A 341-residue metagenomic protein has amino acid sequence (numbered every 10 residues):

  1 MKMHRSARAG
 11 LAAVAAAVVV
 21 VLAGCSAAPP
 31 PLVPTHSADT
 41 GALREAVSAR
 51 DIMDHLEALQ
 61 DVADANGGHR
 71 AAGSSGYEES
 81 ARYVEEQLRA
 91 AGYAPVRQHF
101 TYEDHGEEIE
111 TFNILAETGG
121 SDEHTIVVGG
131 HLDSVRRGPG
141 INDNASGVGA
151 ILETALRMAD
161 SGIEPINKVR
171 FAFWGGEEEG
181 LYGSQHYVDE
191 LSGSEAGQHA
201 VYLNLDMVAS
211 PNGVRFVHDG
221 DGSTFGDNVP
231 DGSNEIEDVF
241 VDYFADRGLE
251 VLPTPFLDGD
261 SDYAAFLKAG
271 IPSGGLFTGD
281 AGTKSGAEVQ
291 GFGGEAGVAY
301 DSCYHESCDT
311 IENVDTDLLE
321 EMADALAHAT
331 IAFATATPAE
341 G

Functional and structural regions predicted by a protein language model:
M1-P29: Secretory targeting and sorting signals
P29-S75, T118-G119: N-terminal hydrophobic or amphipathic helices/low-complexity stretches enriched in small/hydrophobic/Pro/Gly
A42, D51-D54, A58, S75-A90 (+10 more regions): Extracytoplasmic/secreted proteins, especially bacterial periplasmic and envelope-associated proteins
A46, E123, W174-D280: Metal-dependent peptidase/peptidase-like ectodomains
I52-Q60, V96-Q98, N113-E117, T125-G129 (+9 more regions): Structural recognition of the beta-strand scaffold that forms the well-ordered cores of secreted hydrolase catalytic
D61-T118: A non-catalytic alpha/beta surface segment that caps or lines the substrate-entry region of metallo-dependent hydrolase
A116, V128-L181, L326: Alpha-helical metal-binding/catalytic segments enriched in His/Glu/Asp
T283-G341: His/Asp/Glu-rich mid-to-C-terminal helical/loop segments that flank catalytic regions of hydrolases
